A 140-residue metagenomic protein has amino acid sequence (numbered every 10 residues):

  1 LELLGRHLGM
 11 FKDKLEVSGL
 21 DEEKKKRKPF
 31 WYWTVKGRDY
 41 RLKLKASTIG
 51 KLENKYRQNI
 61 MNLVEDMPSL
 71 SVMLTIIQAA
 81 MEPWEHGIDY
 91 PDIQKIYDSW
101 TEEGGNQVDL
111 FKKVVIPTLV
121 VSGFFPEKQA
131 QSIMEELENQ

Functional and structural regions predicted by a protein language model:
E2-K36, G50, N54-L63, S71 (+1 more regions): Charged interaction scaffolds used for protein-protein
R38-Y40: Well-ordered beta-strand scaffold positions
K43-K45: Short linear motifs in exposed loops
S69-A79: Short, well-structured hydrophobic secondary-structure segments
